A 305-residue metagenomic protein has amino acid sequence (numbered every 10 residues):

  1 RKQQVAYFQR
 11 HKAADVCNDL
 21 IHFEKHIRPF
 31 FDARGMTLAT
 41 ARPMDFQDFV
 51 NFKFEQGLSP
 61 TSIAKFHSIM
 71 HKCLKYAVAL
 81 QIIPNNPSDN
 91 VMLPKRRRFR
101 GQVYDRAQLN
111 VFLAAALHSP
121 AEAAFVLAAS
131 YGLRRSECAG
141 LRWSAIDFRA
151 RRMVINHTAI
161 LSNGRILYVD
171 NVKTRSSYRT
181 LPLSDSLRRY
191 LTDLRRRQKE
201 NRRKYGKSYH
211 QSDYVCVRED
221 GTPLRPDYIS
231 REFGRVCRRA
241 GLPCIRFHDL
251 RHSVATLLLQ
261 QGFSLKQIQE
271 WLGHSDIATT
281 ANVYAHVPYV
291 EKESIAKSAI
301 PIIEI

Functional and structural regions predicted by a protein language model:
K2, I21-K25, D48, S68 (+7 more regions): Generic recognition of well-ordered alpha-helical segments within structured catalytic/regulatory domains
Q4-I82, P87, R98, P223-Y228 (+1 more regions): N-terminal core-binding DNA-recognition domain of tyrosine site-specific recombinases/integrases
I27, F46, M70-C73, Q81 (+7 more regions): Conserved hydrophobic/aromatic pocket- or pore-lining residues that grip, position, or stack substrates in active sites
A33, Q56, P60, A114 (+6 more regions): Short, basic (Lys/Arg/His-rich) helix/loop patches that form interaction surfaces in the mid-to-C-terminal regions
P60, A64-F66, A79, I83-N85 (+6 more regions): Basic, Lys/Arg- and aromatic-enriched nucleic-acid-binding interface segment
K95, V103, T158-A159, L272-K297: Catalytic-site neighborhood detector that most strongly recognizes the C-terminal catalytic loop/helix of tyrosine
A150, L161-L187, D193, R197-E200 (+3 more regions): C-terminal secondary-structure termini that scaffold catalytic or DNA-interacting sites
